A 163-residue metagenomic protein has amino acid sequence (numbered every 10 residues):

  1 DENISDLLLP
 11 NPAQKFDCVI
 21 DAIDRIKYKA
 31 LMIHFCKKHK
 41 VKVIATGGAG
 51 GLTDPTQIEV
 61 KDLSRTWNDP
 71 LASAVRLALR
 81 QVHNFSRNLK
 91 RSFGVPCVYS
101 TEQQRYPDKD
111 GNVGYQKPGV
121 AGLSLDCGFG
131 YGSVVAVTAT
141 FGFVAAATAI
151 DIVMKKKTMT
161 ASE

Functional and structural regions predicted by a protein language model:
D1-I4, G48, V75, A146: Intrinsic structural disorder
E2, T53-D54, P107: Generic structural signal for helix capping and beta-alpha/helix-loop junctions
E2-Q14: Short amphipathic alpha-helix with an adjacent loop that forms part of the alpha/beta core around
P12-F16, R25-Y28, V43, Q57 (+1 more regions): Glycine-rich phosphate/adenylate-binding loop
C18-D62: ADP-ribose/adenylate-binding Rossmann-like module
